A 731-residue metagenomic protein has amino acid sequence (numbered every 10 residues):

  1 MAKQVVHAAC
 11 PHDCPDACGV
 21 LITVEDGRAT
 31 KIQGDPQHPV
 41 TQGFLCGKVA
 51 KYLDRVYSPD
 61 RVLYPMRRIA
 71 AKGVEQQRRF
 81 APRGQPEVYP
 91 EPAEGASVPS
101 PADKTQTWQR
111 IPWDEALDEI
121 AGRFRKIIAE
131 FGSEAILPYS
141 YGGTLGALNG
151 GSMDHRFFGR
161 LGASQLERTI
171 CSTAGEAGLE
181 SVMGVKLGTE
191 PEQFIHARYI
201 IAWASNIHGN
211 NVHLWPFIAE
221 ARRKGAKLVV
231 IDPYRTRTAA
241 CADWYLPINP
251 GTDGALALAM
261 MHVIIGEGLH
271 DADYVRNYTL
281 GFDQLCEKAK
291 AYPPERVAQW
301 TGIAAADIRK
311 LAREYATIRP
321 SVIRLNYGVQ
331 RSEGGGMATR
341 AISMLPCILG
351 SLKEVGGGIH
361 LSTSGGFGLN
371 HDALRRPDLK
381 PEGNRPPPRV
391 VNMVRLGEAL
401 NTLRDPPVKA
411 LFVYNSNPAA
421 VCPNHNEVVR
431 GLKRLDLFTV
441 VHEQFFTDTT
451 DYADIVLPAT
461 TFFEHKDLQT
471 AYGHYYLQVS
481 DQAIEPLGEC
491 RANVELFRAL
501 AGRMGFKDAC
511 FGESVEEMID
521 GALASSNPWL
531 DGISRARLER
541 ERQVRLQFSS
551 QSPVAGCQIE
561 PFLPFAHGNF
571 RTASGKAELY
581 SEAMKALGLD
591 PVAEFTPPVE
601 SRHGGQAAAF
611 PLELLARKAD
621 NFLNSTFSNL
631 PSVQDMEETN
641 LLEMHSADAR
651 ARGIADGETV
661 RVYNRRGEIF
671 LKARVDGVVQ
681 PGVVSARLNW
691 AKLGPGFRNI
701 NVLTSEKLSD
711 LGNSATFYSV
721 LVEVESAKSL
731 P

Functional and structural regions predicted by a protein language model:
M1-E267, A291, A304, L693-P731: N-terminal export/assembly segments and adjacent metallocofactor-ligating motifs of anaerobic energy-metabolism
A9, V428, R434-F438, H442-F446 (+2 more regions): Phosphate/diphosphate-binding loops
R68-A71, S100-Q109, E267-A305, A483-R571 (+4 more regions): N-terminal leader/propeptide and maturation segments of large enzyme subunits in energy/redox metabolism and hydrolases
G151-A219, K224-V230, G254-L258, S343-Y452 (+2 more regions): Extended redox/cofactor-interaction regions of prokaryotic respiratory oxidoreductases
P191, F463-P486, A501: Glycine/threonine-rich phosphate-binding loop and adjacent beta-strand/alpha-helix elements that clamp
A242-I248, T460, Y475-L487, V633: Short beta-alpha connecting loops at secondary-structure transitions that line or flank enzyme active sites
M260, L280-L396: Active-site phosphate/pyrophosphate-binding segments
L487, N493-E541, S625, L630-E643 (+1 more regions): Long, contiguous, secondary-structure-rich segments that constitute the structural scaffold of globular domains
